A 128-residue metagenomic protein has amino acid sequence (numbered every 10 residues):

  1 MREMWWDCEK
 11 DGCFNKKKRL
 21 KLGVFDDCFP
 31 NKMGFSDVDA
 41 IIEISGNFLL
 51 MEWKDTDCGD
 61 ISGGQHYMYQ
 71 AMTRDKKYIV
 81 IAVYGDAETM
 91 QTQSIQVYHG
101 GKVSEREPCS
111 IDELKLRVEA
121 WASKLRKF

Functional and structural regions predicted by a protein language model:
M1-G34, V118-F128: Acidic-basic catalytic patches of nuclease active cores, encompassing PD-(D/E)XK and other metal-cofactor nuclease
M33, E52, D57-Y67: Active-site-adjacent loop/helix micro-motif of nuclease/hydrolase catalytic cores
G34-A40: A short, structured beta-strand/loop element
A40-I42, G46-D57: Conserved catalytic cores of phosphodiester-cleaving nucleases, focusing on short active-site segments
E43, M72-D75, K124, F128: Alpha-helix C-cap/termination motif
G64, M68-K76: A conserved alpha-helical element in kinase catalytic cores
T73-Y98: Nucleic-acid nuclease catalytic cores
Q93-F128: Helix-rich interaction surfaces within compact, conserved domain-sized segments that mediate assembly or partner
